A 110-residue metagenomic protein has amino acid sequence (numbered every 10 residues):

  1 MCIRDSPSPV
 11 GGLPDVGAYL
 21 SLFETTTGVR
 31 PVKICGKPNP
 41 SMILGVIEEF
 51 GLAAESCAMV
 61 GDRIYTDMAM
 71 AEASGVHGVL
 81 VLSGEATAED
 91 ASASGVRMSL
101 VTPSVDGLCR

Functional and structural regions predicted by a protein language model:
R4-R110: Asp-based, Mg2+/Mn2+-dependent phosphohydrolase catalytic module
